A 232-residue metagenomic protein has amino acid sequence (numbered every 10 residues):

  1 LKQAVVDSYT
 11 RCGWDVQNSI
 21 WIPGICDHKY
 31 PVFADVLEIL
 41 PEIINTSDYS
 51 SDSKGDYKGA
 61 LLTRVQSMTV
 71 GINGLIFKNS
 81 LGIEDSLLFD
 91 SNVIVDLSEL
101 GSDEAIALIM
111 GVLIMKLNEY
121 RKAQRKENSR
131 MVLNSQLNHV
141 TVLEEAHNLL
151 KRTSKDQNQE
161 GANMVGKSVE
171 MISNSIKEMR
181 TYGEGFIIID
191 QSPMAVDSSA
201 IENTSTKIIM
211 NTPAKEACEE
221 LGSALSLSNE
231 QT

Functional and structural regions predicted by a protein language model:
K2-K177, T181-E184: P-loop NTPase motor domains
Q159-E160, V165-T232: Conserved ATP-driven motor cores of ASCE-family P-loop NTPases powering translocation/secretion/packaging/pilus
